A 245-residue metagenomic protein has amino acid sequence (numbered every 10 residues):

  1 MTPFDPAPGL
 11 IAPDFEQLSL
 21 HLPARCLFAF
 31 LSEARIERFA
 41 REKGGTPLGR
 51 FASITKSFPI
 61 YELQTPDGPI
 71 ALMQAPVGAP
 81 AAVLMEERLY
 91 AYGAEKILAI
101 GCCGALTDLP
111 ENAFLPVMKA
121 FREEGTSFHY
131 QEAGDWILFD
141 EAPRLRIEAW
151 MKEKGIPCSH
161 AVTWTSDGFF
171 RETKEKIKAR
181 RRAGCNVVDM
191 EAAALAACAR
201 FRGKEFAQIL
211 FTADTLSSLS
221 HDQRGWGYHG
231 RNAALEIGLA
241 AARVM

Functional and structural regions predicted by a protein language model:
M1-R146: Metabolite-binding pocket within alpha/beta catalytic cores that recognizes anionic/polar moieties
P47-A52, I156-A161, M245: Flexible, glycine/charged-enriched surface loops at secondary-structure junctions
E95-K96, N186, E205: Short acidic/polar active-site loop segments enriched in Thr and Asp
G134-R182: Active-site rim beta-loop-alpha module in soluble metabolic enzymes
R146-K154, C198, I237-M245: Generic non-transmembrane alpha-helical segments
A193-G227: Zn-dependent metallopeptidase/amidohydrolase metal-coordination segment
L216-M245: His/Asp/Glu-rich mid-to-C-terminal helical/loop segments that flank catalytic regions of hydrolases
